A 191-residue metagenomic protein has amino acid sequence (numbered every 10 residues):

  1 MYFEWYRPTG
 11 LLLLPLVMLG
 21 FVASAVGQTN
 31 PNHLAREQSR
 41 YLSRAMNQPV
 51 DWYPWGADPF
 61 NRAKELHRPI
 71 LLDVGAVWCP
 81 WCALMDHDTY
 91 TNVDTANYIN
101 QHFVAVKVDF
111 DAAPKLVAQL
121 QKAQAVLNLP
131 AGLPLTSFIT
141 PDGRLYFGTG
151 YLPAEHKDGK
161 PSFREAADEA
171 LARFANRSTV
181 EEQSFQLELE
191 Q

Functional and structural regions predicted by a protein language model:
M1-Y6: N-terminal secretory signal peptides that target proteins for export/translocation
T9-F21: Bacterial N-terminal signal peptides
L19-T29: Bacterial Sec-dependent signal peptides at the C-terminal "C-region" and cleavage site
G27-Q191: Replace the tail clause
